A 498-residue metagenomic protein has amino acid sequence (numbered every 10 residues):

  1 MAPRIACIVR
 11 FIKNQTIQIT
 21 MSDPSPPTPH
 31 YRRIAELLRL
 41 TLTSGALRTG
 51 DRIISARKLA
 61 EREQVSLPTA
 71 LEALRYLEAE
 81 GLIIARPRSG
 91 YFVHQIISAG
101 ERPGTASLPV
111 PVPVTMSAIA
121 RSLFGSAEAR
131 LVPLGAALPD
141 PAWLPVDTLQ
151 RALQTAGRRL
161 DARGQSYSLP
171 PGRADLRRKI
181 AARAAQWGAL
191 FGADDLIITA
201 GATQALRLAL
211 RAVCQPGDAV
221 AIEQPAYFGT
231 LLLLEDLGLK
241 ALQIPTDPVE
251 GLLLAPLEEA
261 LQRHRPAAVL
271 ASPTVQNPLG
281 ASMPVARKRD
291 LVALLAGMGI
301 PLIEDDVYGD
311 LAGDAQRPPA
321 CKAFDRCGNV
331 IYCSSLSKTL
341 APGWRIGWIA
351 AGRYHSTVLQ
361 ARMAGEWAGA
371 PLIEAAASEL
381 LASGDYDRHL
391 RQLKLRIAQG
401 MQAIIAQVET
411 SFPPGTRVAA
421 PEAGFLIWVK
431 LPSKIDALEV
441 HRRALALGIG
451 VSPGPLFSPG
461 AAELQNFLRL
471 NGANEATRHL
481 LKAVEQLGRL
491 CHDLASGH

Functional and structural regions predicted by a protein language model:
M1-T155, L359, M363-A370, L381 (+10 more regions): N-terminal basic, amphipathic alpha-helical segments
Q64, T203, R317, A462-N466: A short, glycine/Asx- and small/polar-enriched loop/turn that sits immediately N-terminal to a beta-strand
P139, P273-N277, K338: Short glycine-rich anion-binding loops that position phosphate/pyrophosphate groups of nucleotides and phosphorylated
L153, R158-M298, G309-C327, I397 (+2 more regions): Conserved core of the PLP fold type I
A267-A268, I300-P301, I331, I346: Short, Asp-centered acidic motifs that coordinate Mg2+ and/or phosphate in catalytic or ligand-binding sites
V307, L445-R469: Conserved PLP cofactor-binding pocket of PLP-dependent enzymes
R326-L395: Conserved core segment of the aminotransferase class I/II
